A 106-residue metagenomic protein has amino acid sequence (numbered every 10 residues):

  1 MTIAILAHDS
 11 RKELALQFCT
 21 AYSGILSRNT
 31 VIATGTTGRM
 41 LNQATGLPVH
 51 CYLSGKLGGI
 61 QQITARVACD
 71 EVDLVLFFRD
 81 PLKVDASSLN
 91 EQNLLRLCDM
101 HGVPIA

Functional and structural regions predicted by a protein language model:
M1-T2: Residues that mark the start of a beta-strand
A7-K12: Short polar catalytic/cofactor-binding loops
E13-G24: Histidine-anchored nucleotide/phosphate-binding helix
R28-T37: Short internal beta-strands
T30, L47-G58: Short hydrophobic/aromatic-enriched beta-strand-loop microsegments
V49, C98, P104-I105: Hydrophobic beta-strand scaffold residues
G59-M100: Mid-chain, well-packed structural core segment of small domains
